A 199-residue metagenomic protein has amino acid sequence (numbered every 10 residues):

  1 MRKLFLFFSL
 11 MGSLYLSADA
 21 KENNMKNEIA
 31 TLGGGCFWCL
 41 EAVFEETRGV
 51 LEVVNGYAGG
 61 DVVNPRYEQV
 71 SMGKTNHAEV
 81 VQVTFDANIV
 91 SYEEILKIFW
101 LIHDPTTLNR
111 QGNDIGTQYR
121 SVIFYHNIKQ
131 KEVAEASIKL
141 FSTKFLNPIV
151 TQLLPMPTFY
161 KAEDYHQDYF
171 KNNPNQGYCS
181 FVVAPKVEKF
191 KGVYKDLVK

Functional and structural regions predicted by a protein language model:
M1, L10, F181-A184: Low-complexity, intrinsically disordered regions enriched in charged/polar residues
K3-Y15: Bacterial N-terminal signal peptides
A18-K199: Flexible coil/turn and secondary-structure edge motifs
